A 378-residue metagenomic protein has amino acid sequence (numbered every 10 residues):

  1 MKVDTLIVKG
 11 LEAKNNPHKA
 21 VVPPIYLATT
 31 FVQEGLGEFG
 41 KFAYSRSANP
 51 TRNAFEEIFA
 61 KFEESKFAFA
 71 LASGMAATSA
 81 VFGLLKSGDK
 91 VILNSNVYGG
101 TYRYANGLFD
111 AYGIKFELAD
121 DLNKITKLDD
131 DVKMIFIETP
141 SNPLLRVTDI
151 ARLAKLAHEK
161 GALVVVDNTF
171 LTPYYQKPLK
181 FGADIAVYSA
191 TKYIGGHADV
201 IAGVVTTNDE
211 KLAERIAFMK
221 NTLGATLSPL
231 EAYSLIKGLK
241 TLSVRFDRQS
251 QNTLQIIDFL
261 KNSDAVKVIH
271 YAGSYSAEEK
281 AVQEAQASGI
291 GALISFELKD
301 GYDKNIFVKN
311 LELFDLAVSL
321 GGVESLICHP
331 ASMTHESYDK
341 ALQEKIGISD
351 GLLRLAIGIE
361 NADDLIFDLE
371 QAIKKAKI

Functional and structural regions predicted by a protein language model:
M1-I25: Short conserved active-site loop signatures built around small residues
I25, E34-A54, I58-K61, L326-G351: Glycine-rich phosphate/pyrophosphate-binding loop and adjacent beta-alpha nucleotide/cofactor-binding cores
T30-S79, G83-L84, G100-G107: Conserved N-terminal alpha-helix of the aminotransferase class I/II PLP-enzyme fold
F67-N262, H270, A281: Conserved PLP-enzyme active-site core in the AAT-like
N106, K115-E117, Y302, K309 (+1 more regions): PLP-dependent enzyme catalytic core of the Aspartate aminotransferase-like
L223-G224, L311-G321, A372-I378: A common structural junction motif
L235-V244, G291-K299, R354-G358: Short, well-ordered beta-strand elements within core beta-sheets of diverse protein domains
L254-E312, L316-V318, Y338-K340, E344: Conserved small-domain helix->loop->beta segment predominantly found in fold-type I
